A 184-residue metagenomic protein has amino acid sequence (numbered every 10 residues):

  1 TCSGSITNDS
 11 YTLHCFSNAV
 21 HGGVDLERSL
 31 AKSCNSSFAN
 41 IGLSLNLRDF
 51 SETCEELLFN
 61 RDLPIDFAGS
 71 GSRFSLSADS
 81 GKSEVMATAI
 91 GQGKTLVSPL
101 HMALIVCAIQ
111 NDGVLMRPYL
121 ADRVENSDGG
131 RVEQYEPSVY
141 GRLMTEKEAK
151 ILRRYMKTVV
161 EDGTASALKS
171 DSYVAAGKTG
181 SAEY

Functional and structural regions predicted by a protein language model:
T1-Y184: Beta-lactam-recognizing serine transpeptidase/beta-lactamase-like catalytic domain environment
